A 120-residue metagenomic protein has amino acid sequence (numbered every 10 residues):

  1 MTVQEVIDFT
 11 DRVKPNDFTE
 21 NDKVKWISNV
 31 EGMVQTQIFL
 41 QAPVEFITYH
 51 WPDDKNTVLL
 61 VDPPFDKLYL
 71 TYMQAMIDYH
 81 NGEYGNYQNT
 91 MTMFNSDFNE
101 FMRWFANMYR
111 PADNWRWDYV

Functional and structural regions predicted by a protein language model:
M1-V58, E100-V120: Conserved short "hinge" loops at termini or chain/domain junctions
V58-K67: Structural motif
K67-Y79: Short, hydrophobic/amphipathic alpha-helical patches that form generic packing surfaces within helical domains
I77-Y87: Short helix-capping/linker segments at secondary-structure and domain boundaries
E83, M91-N95, A112: Generic alpha-helical propensity signal that fires on short helical segments and nearby coil/disordered stretches
Q88-M102: Short secondary-structure subsegments characteristic of cysteine-rich extracellular domains
